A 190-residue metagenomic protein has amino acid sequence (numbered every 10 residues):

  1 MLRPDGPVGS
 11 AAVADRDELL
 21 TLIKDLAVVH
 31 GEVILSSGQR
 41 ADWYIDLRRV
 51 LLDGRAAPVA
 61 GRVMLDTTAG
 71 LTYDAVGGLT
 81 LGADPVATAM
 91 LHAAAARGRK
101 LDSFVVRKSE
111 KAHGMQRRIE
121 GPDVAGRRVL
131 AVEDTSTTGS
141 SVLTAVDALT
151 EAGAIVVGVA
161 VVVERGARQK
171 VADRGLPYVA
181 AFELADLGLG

Functional and structural regions predicted by a protein language model:
L2-L22, D147-G190: PRPP-dependent phosphoribosyltransferase catalytic core
L2-L71: Active-site-facing substrate-recognition patch
R62, D66, T88, H92-A96 (+2 more regions): Short, well-ordered alpha-helices that flank and scaffold nucleotide-derived cofactor binding pockets
A69-D74, V124-G126: Short helix-loop-beta connector
G70-L71, A87-L101, R168-D186: Short acidic, glycine/proline-enriched helix-loop-strand junctions
L71-G82, A160: Short glycine-rich phosphate-binding loop at a beta-alpha junction
A87-L130, T138-L143: Short, glycine/charge-rich flexible loops or terminal/linker lids adjacent to PRPP-binding catalytic cores
E133: Conserved acidic carboxylate
